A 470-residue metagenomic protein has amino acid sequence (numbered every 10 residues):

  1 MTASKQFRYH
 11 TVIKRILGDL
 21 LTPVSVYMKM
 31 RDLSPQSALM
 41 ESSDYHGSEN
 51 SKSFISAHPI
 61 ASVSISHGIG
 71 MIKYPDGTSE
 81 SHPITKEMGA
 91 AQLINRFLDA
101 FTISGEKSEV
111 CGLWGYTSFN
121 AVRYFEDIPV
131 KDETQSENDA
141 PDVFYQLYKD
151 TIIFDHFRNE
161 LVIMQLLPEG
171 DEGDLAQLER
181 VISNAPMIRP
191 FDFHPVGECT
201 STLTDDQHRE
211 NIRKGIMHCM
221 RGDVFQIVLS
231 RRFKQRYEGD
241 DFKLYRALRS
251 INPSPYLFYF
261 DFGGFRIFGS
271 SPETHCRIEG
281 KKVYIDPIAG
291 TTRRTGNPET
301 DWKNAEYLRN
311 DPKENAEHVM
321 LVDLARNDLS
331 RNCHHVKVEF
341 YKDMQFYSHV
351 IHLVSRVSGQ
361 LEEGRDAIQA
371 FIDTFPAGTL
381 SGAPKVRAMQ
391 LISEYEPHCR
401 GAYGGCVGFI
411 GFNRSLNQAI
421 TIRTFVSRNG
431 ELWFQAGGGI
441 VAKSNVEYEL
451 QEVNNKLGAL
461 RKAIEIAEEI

Functional and structural regions predicted by a protein language model:
M1-I470: Extended alpha-helical targeting/anchoring segments, especially N-terminal organellar/secretory targeting helices
